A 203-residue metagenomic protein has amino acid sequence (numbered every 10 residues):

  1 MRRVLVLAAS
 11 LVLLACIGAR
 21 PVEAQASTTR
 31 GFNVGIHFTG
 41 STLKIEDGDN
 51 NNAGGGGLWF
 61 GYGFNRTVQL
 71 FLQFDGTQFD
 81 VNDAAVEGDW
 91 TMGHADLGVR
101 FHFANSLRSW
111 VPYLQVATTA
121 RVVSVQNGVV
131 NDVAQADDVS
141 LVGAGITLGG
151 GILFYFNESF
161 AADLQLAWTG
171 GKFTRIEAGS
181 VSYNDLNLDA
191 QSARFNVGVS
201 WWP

Functional and structural regions predicted by a protein language model:
M1-T29: Cleavable N-terminal export/targeting peptides
T29, F38-G40, W59-I146, F154-E158 (+1 more regions): Gram-negative (and chloroplast) outer-membrane scaffold detector with strong preference for beta-barrel transmembrane
N33-W59: N-terminal targeting signals for Sec/Tat export/insertion, comprising classic cleavable signal peptides
G48, A84, Q126-G128, T174-A178: Outer-membrane beta-barrel and related beta-rich outer-membrane complex signature in Gram-negative bacteria
V129-A136, E177-D185: Solvent-exposed, glycine/polar-rich loop segments of beta-barrel outer-membrane systems
L166-A167: Internal, hydrophobic beta-strand segments that form the core of beta-sheet-rich folds
G171: Short, solvent-exposed beta-strand-terminating loops
